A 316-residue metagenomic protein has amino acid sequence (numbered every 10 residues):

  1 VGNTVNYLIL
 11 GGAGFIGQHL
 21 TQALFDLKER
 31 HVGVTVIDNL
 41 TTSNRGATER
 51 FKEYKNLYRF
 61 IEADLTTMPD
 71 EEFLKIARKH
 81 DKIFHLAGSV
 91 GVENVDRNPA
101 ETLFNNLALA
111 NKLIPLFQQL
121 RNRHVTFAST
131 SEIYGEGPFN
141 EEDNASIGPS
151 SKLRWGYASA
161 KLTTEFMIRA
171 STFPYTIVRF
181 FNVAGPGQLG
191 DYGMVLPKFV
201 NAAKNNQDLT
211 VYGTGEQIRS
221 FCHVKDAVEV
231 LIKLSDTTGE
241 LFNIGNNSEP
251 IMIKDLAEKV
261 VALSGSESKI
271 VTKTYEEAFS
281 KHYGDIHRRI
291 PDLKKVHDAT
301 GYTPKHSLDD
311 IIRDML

Functional and structural regions predicted by a protein language model:
G2-K79: N-terminal Rossmann/SDR dinucleotide-binding element
L10, I37, I83-A87, V125-S131 (+1 more regions): SDR active-site strand-loop-helix element
A23, N182, A203-L316: C-terminal substrate-binding subdomain of Rossmann-fold SDR/epimerase-dehydratase oxidoreductases
H31, L120-H124: A short helix->loop->beta-strand "cap" motif at the edges of active sites that frequently abuts
N39-L40, S131, N247-S248: Conserved short acidic donor-positioning loop in nucleotide-sugar-dependent glycosyltransferases
R45, G91-E93, E136-G137, P186: Helix N-cap/beta-alpha junction loops of NAD(P)-dependent oxidoreductase domains
L65-N105: NAD(P)H-binding glycine-rich loop region in Rossmannoid oxidoreductase-like domains and their noncatalytic homologs
R97-A100, F104, A108-P115, H124 (+3 more regions): Catalytic helix-loop patch of NAD(P)-dependent Rossmann-fold dehydrogenases
